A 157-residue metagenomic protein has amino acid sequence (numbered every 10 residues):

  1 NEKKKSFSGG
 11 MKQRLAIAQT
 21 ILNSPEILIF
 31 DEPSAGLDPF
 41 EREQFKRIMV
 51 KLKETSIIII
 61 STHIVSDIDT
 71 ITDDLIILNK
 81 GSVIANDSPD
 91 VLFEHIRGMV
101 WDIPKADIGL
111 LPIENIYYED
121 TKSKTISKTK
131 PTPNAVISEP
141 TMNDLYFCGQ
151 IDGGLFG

Functional and structural regions predicted by a protein language model:
K3-G10: Conserved ABC ATPase signature
I17: Hydrophobic anchor residue at the start of the ABC signature
L28-E32: Catalytic Walker B motif of ABC-type/P-loop ATPase nucleotide-binding domains
R42-E54: Helical segment within the ABC ATPase nucleotide-binding domain
N86-D87: ABC ATPase "signature
E114-G157: C-terminal coupling/interaction segments
